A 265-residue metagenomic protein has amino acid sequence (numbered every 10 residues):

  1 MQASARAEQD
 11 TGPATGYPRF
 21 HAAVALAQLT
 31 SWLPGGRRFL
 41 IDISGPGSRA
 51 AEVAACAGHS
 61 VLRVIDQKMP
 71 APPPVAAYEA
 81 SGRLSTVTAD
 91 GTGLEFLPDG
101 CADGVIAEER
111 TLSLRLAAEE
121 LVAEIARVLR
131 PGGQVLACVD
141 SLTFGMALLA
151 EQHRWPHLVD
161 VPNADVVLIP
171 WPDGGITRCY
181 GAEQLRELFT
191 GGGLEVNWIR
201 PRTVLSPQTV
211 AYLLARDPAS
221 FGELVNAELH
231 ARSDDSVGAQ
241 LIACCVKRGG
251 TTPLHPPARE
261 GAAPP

Functional and structural regions predicted by a protein language model:
M1-F39, R49, V210: Conserved class I S-adenosyl-L-methionine
I41, G45-L94: Class I SAM-dependent methyltransferase SAM/SAH-binding core
E95-V105: A short acidic, Gly/Pro-enriched loop at the edge of an enzyme's catalytic core that lines a small-molecule cofactor
D103-A118: A short SAM/SAH-binding and catalytic strip from SAM-dependent methyltransferases
E119-Q134: A short glycine-rich, Lys/Arg-flanked "PGG" loop and its adjoining helix->strand segment in the class I
Q134-A164: Conserved class I S-adenosyl-L-methionine
G174-G193, W198-I199: Short alpha-helix
E187, W198-P265: A C-terminal cap/extension of S-adenosyl-L-methionine-dependent methyltransferases that defines the acceptor-substrate
